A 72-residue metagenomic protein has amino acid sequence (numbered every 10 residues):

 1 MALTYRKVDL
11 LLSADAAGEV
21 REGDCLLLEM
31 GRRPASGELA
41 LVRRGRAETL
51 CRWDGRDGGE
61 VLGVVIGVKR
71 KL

Functional and structural regions predicted by a protein language model:
M1-R43: A short, contiguous structural element within a folded domain that forms the immediate neighborhood of a functional site
G45-A47: Basic/aromatic-rich interaction segments and small domains that mediate binding to polyanionic partners
T49-L72: Glycine- and charge-enriched low-complexity intrinsically disordered segments
